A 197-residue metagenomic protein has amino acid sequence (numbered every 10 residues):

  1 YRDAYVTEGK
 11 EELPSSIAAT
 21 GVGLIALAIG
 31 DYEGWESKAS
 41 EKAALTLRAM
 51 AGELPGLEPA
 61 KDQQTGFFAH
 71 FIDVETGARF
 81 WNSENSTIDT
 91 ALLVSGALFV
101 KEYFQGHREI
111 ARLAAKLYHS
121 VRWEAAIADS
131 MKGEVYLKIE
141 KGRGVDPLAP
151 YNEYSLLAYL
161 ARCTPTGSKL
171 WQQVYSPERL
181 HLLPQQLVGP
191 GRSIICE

Functional and structural regions predicted by a protein language model:
Y1-E197: Ser/Thr/Asn(+Pro)-rich, low-complexity disordered segments
